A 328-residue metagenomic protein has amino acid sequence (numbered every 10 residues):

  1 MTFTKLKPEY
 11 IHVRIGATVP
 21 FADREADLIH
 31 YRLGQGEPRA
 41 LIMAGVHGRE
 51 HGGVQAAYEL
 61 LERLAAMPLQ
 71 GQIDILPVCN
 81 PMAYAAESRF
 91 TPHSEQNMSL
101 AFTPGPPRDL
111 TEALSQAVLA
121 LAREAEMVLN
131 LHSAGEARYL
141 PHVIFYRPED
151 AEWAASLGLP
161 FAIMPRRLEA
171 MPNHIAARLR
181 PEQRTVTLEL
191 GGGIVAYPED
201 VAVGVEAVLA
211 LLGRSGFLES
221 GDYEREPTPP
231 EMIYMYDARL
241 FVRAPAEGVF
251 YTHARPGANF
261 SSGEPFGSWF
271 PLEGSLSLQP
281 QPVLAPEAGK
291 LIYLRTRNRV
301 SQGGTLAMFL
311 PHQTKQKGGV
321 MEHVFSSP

Functional and structural regions predicted by a protein language model:
M1-P328: Structured catalytic-domain cores with a bias toward divalent-metal coordination
